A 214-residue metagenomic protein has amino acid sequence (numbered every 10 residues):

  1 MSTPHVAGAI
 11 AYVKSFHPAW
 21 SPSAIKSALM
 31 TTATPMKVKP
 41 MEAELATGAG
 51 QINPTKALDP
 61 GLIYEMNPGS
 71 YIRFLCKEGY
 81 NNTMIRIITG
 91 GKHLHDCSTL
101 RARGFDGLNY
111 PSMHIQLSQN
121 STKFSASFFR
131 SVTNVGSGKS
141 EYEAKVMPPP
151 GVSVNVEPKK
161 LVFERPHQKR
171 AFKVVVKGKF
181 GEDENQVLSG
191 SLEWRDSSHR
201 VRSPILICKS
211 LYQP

Functional and structural regions predicted by a protein language model:
M1-P214: Loop-rich non-cytosolic ectodomains and luminal regions
